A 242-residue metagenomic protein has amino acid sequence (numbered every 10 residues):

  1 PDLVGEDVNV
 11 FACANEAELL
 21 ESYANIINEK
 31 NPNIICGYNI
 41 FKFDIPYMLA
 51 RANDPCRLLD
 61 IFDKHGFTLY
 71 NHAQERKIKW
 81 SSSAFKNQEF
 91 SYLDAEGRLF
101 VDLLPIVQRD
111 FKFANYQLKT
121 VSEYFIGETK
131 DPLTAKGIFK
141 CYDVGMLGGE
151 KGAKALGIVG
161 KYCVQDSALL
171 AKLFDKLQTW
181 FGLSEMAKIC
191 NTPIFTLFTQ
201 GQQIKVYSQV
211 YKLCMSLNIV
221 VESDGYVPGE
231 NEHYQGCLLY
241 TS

Functional and structural regions predicted by a protein language model:
P1-I34, P55, N231-L239: Conserved RNase H-like, two-metal-ion catalytic cores of nucleic-acid enzymes
G5-V10, A14, N31, I35 (+2 more regions): Active-site-proximal helix-loop-helix substrate-binding element of RNase H-like nuclease domains
S22, Y47, V121, L169-L173: Amphipathic alpha-helical segments that form well-ordered structural scaffolds and often line/cohere around active
I40, I45-R51: A short acidic (Asp/Glu
L49-D60, L177, A187-K188: Short secondary-structure boundary/capping segments
K140-S242: Common nucleic-acid-contacting/processivity interface regions adjacent to the catalytic cores of nucleic-acid enzymes
